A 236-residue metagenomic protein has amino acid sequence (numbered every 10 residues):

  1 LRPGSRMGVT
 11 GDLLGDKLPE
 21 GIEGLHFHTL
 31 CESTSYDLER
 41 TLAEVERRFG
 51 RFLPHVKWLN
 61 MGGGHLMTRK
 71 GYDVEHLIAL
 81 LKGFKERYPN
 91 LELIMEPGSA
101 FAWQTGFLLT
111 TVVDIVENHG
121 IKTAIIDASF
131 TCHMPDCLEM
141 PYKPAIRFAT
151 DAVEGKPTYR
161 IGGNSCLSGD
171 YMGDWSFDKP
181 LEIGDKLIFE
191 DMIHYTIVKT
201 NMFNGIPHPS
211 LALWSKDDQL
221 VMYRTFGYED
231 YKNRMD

Functional and structural regions predicted by a protein language model:
L1-W58, H65, G71-D73, L80-G83 (+1 more regions): Active-site-proximal beta-alpha core segment in soluble small-molecule metabolic enzymes
G4-R6, G21-H26, V56-N60, E92-I94 (+2 more regions): Structural preference for beta-strand elements that scaffold enzyme active sites
G8, L53-H55, P89, P141 (+2 more regions): Glycine-centered secondary-structure boundary/capping sites
H26-T29, G63, P97, A128: Short, structured patches in soluble enzyme cores that scaffold and shape functional sites
N60-L66, G98, G106: Glycine-centered small-residue hotspots that permit tight backbone geometry or close packing
R69-K70, M134: Activation segment
L80, M95-D236: Charged (often Lys/Glu-rich) extended helix/loop segments that serve as interaction or gating elements
